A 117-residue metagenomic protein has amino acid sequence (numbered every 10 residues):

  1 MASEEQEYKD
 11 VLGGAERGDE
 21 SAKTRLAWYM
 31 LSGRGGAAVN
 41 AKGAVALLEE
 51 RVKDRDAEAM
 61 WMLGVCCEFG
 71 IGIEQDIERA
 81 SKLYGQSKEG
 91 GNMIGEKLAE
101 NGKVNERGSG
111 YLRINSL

Functional and structural regions predicted by a protein language model:
A2, G91-L117: Terminal, low-structured helical/coil segments at or just beyond the last alpha-helical repeat
A2-D10, A37-L47, E74-L83: Structural signature of tandem alpha-helical TPR/SEL1-like repeats, specifically the intra-repeat loop/turn
E4-L12, E20-S21, R25: Non-TPR docking regions that flank or precede TPR/alpha-solenoid scaffolds in eukaryotic proteins
E16, E20-E58: Alpha-helical adaptor scaffolds
E16-D19, G33-R34, D54-D56, F69-I71 (+3 more regions): Short helix-capping/linker turns of helical repeat alpha-solenoids
R25-S32, L47, M60-F69, L98-N105: Hydrophobic face of amphipathic alpha-helices that form TPR/SEL1-like repeat modules and related alpha-solenoid
